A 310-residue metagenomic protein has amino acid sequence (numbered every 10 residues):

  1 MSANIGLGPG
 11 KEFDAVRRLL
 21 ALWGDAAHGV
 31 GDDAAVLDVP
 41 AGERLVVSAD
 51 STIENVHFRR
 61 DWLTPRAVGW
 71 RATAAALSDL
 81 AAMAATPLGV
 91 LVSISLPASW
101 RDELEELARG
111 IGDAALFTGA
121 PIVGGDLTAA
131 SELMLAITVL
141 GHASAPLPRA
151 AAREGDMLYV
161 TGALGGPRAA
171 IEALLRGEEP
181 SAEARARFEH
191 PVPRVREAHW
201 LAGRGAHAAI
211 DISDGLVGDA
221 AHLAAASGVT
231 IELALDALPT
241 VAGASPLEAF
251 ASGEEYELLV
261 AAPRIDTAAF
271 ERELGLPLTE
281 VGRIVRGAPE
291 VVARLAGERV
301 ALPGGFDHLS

Functional and structural regions predicted by a protein language model:
M1-A21, E43, L63, P97-V123 (+4 more regions): Glycine-/charge-enriched secondary-structure boundary and capping motifs
M1-T64, M83, L88, V92 (+2 more regions): Extreme N-terminal cap/leader segments of soluble proteins
D33, D156, E255-L258: Short, surface-exposed beta-edge/turn micro-motifs
V46-A49, P148-W200: Short, acidic (Asp/Glu-rich) active-site segment that either coordinates a divalent metal cofactor
S48-D50, L91-S93, V123, A136-L140 (+2 more regions): Short beta-strand segments
V68-L80, G110-I111: Short, well-ordered amphipathic alpha-helical segments that serve as non-catalytic structural scaffolds within diverse
A143-L147: Short alpha-helix capping/helix-loop boundary micro-motifs
